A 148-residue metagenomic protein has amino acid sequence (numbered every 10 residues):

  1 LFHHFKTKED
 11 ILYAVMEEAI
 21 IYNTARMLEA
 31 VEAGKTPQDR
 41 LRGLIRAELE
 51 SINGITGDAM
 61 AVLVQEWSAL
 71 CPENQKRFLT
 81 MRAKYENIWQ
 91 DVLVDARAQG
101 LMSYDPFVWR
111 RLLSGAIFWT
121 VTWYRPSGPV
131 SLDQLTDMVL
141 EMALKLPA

Functional and structural regions predicted by a protein language model:
L1-F5: Short hydrophobic/aromatic patch on the recognition helix
K6-K8, T36: Short coil/turn motifs that cap or connect alpha-helices
D10-A30, D39, G43-E50, T80 (+4 more regions): Alpha-helical structural segments
E18, I55-D58, V62, E73 (+1 more regions): Short, solvent-exposed amphipathic helices
E18, Y22, S51-I55, L70 (+3 more regions): Phosphate/oxyanion-binding loops and surfaces in catalytic or ligand/nucleic-acid-binding neighborhoods
E32-G34, L70-E73, A83-R110, Y124 (+1 more regions): Hydrophobic alpha-helical bundle segments that form small-molecule/ligand-binding pockets
D39-V64, R110, S114: Helical hydrophobic small-molecule/effector-binding pocket
M60-V64, Q75, L79, R97-M142: Hydrophobic/aromatic-rich alpha-helical bundle segments in the mid-to-C-terminal region
